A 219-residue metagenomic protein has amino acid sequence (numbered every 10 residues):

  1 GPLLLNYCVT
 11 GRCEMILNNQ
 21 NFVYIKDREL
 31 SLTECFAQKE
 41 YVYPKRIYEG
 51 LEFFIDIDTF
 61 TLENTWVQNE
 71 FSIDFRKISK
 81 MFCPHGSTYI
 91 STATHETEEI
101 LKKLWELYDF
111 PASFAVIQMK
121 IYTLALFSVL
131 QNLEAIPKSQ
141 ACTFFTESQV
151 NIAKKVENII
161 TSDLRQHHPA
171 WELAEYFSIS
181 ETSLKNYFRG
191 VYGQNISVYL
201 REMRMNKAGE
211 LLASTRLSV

Functional and structural regions predicted by a protein language model:
G1-M15, F53-I55: Short, conserved beta-strand element in jelly-roll/cupin
M15-T146, A153, A170, E175-E181 (+1 more regions): Alpha-helical bundle regulatory/interaction domains
R28, L184, A208: Short hydrophobic/aromatic patches on the structural cores and recognition surfaces of FHA
S128-A135, K155, I159-M203: Basic/polar phosphate-binding segments, predominantly the helix-turn-helix DNA-binding elements of transcriptional
E147-S148, L200-G209: Short, basic, alpha-helical segments at the C-terminal edge of helix-turn-helix-like DNA-binding modules
L164-R165, L212-R216: Short amphipathic helical patch at the helix-1/turn junction of helix-turn-helix
Y192, E210-A213: Eukaryotic, compositionally biased intrinsically disordered regions
